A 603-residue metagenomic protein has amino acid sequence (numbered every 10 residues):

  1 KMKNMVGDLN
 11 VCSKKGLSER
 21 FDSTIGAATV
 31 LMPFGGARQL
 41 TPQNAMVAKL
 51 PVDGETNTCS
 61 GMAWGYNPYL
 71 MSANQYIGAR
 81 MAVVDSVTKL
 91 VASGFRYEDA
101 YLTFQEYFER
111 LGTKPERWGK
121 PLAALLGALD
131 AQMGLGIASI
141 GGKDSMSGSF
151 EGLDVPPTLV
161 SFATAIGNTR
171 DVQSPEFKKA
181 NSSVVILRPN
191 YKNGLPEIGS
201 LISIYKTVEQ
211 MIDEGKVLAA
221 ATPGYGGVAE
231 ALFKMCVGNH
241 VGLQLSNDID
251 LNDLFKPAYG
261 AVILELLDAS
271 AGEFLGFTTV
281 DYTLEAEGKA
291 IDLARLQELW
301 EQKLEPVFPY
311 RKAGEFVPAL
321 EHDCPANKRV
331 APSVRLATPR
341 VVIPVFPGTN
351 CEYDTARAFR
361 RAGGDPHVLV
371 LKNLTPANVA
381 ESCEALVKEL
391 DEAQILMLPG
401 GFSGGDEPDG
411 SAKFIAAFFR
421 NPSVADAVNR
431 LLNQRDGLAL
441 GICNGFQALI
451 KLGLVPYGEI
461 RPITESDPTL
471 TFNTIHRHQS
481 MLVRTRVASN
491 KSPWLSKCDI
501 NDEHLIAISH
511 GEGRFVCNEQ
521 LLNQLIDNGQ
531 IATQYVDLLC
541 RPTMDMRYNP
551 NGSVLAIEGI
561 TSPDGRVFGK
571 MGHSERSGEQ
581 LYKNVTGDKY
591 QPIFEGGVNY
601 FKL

Functional and structural regions predicted by a protein language model:
K1-K14, R117, P121-A131, L135 (+6 more regions): Glycine-/charge-enriched secondary-structure boundary and capping motifs
K3-G199, V345-P347, I395-F418: Glycine-rich phosphate/pyrophosphate-binding loop regions near the starts of catalytic domains
Q39, V87-R96, A219-M235, G348-E352 (+4 more regions): Conserved phosphate/anionic-ligand binding catalytic regions in large, soluble enzymes, centered on
V47-K49, G61-A63, L102, I140-G142 (+11 more regions): General beta-strand structural signal in soluble alpha/beta enzymes
G119-K120, V155-P156, V237-H240, A412-N421 (+1 more regions): A glycine- and small-aliphatic-rich helix-loop capping segment at beta-alpha/alpha-beta transitions that lines
E287-I442, F446-Y457, T471-Q479, V554 (+1 more regions): N-terminal beta1-alpha1 cap of cysteine-dependent amidohydrolase-like domains
E381, A385-K388, N429-R430, P462-L603: Amide-donor transfer/coupling interface in amidating biosynthetic enzymes
